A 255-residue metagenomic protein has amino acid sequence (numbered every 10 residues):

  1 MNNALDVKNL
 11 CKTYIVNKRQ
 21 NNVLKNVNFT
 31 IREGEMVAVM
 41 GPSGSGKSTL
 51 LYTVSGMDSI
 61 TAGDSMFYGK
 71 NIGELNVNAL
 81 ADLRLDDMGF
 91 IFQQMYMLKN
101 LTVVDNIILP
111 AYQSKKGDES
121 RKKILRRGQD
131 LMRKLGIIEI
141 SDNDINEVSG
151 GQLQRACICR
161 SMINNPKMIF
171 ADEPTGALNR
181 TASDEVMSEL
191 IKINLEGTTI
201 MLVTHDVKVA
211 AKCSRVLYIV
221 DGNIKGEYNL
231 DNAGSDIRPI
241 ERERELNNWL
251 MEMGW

Functional and structural regions predicted by a protein language model:
M40-P42: The feature captures the beta-strand-to-loop junction immediately N-terminal to the Walker
G63-N71: Conserved ABC transporter NBD signature motif
N71, S120-E139: Conserved ABC ATPase "signature" region
L101-P110: Short coil-to-helix segment of the ABC ATPase nucleotide-binding domain corresponding to the Q-loop/switch region
D144-V148, Q152: Conserved ABC ATPase signature
S161-M162: ABC ATPase C-loop
N165: Conserved catalytic motifs of ABC-family nucleotide-binding domains
I169-D172: Catalytic Walker B motif of ABC-type/P-loop ATPase nucleotide-binding domains
